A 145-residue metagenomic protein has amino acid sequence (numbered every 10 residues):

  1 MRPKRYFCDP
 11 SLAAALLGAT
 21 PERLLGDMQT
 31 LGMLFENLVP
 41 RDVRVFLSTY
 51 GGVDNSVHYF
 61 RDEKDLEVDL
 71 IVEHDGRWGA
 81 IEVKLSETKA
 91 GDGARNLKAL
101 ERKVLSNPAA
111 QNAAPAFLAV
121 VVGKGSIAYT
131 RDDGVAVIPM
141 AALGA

Functional and structural regions predicted by a protein language model:
M1-A145: A cross-kingdom feature that marks ATP-driven nucleic-acid transaction machinery
